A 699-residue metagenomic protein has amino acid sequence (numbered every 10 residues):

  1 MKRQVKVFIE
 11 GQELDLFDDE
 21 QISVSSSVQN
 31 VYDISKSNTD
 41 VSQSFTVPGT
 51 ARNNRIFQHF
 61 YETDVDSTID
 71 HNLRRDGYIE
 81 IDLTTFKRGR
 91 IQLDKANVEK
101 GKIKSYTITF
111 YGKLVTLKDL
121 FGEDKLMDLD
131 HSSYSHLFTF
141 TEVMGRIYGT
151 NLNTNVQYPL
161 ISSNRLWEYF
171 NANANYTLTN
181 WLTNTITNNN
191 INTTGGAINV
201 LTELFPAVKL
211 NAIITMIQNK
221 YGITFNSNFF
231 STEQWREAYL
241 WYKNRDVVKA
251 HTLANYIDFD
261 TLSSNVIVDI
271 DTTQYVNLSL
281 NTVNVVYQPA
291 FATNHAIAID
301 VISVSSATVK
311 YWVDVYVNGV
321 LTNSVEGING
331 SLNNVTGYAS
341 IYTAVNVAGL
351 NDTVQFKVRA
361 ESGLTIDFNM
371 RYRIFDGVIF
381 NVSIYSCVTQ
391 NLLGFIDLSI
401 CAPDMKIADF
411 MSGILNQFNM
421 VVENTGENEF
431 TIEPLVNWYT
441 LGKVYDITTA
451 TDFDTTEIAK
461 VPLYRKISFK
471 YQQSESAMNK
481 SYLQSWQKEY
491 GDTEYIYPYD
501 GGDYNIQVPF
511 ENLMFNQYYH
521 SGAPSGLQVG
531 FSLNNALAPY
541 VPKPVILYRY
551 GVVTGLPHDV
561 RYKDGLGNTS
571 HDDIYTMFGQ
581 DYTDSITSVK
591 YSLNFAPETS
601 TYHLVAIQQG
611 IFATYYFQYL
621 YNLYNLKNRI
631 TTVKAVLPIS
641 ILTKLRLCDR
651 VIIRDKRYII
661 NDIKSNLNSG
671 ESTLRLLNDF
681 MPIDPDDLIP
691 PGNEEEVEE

Functional and structural regions predicted by a protein language model:
M1-L262, I267, F368-L393, I400-L415 (+12 more regions): Polar, S/T/G-rich
K87-A96, K656-N666: Short beta-strand-centered aromatic/proline hotspots
K249-A290, N294-V317, S324-V325, T365-Y385: Terminal (often C-terminal
V304-L350: Terminal beta-strand-rich extracellular "head" domains that mediate receptor/glycan or other ligand binding
A344-G363: Noncatalytic modules at the cell exterior or secretory-pathway interfaces, chiefly beta-strand-rich lectin/adhesion
I683-E699: Viral virion structural and adsorption modules
